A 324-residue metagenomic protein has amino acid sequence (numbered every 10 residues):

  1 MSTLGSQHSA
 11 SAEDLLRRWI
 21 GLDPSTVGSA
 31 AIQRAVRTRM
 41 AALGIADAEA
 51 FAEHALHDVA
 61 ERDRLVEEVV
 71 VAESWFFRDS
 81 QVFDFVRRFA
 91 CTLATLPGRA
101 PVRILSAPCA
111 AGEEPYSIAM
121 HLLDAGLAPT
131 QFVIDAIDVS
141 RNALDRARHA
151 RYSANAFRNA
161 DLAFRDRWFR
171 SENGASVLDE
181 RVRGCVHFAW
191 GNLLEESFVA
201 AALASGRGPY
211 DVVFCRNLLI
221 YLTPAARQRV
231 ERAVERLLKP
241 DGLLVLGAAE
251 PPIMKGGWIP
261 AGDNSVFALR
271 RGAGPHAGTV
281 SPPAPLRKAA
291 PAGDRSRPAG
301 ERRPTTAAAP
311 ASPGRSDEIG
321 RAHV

Functional and structural regions predicted by a protein language model:
S2-L105: Conserved AdoMet
R99-G112, S117, V133-D135: Conserved class I S-adenosyl-L-methionine
A107, T130-F214, L218-A226, P252-I253: Extended basic-aromatic, gly/pro-enriched interface segments that bind polyanionic ligands
H121-V133: Conserved S-adenosyl-L-methionine
Q228-P240: A short glycine-rich, Lys/Arg-flanked "PGG" loop and its adjoining helix->strand segment in the class I
P240-A248: Conserved beta-strand signature within the Rossmann-like core of class I S-adenosyl-L-methionine
M254-A307: Core SAM-dependent methyltransferase catalytic element
I319-V324: Conserved small/polar residues in nucleotide/adenosyl-binding loops
